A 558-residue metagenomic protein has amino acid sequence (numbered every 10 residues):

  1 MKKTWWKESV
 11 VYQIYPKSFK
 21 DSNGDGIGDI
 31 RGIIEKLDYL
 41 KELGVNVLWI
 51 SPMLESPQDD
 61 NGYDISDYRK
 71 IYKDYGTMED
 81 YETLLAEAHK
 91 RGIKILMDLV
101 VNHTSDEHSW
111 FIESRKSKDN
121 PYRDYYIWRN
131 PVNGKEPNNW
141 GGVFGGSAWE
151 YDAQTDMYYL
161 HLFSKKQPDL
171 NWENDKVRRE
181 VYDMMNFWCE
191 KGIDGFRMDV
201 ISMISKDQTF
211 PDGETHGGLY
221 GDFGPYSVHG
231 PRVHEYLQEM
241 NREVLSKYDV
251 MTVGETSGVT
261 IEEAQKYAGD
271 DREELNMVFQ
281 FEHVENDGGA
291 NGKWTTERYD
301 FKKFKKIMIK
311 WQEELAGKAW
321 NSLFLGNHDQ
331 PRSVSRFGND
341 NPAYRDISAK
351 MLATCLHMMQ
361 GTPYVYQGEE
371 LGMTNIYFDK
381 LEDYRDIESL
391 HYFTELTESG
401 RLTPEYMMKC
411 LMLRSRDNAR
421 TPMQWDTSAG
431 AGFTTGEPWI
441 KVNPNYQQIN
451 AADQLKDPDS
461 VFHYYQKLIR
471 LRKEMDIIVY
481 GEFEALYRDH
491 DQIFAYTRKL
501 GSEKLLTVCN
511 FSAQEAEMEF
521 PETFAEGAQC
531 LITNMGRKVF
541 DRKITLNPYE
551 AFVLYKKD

Functional and structural regions predicted by a protein language model:
M1-A528, T533-D558: Active-site and adjacent substrate-binding regions of carbohydrate-active enzymes
